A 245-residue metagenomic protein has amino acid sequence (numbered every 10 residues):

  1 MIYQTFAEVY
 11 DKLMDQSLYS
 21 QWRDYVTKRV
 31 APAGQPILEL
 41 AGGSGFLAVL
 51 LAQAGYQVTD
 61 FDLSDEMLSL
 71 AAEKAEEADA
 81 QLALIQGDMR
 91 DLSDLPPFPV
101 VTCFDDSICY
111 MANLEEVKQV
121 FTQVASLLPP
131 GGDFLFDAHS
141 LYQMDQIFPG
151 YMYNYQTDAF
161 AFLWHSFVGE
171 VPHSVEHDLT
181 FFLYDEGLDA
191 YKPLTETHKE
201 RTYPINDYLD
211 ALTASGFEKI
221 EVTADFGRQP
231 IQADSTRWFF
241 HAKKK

Functional and structural regions predicted by a protein language model:
M1-Q35: Conserved class I S-adenosyl-L-methionine
G34-G43: Conserved class I S-adenosyl-L-methionine
G45-D91: Class I SAM-dependent methyltransferase SAM/SAH-binding core
D91-V100: A short acidic, Gly/Pro-enriched loop at the edge of an enzyme's catalytic core that lines a small-molecule cofactor
P99-E115: A short SAM/SAH-binding and catalytic strip from SAM-dependent methyltransferases
K118-P130: A short glycine-rich, Lys/Arg-flanked "PGG" loop and its adjoining helix->strand segment in the class I
L135-D207: SAM-dependent methyltransferase
R201-K245: C-terminal lobe and adjacent flexible extensions of AdoMet/dcAdoMet transferase-like proteins
